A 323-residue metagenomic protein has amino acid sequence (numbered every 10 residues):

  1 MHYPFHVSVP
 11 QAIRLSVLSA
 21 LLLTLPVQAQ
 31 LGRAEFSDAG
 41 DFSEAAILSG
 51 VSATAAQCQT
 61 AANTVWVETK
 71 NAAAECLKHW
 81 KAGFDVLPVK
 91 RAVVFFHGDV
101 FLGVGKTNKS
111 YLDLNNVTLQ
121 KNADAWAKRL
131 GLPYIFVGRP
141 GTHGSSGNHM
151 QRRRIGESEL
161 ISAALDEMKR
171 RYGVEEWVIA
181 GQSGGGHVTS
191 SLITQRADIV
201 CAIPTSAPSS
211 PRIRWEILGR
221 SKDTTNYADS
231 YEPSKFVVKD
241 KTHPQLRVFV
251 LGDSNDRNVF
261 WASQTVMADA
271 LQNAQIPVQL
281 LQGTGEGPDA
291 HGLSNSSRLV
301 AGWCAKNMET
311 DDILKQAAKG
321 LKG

Functional and structural regions predicted by a protein language model:
F36-P88: N-terminal cap/lid segment of alpha/beta-hydrolase-fold proteins
A72-L130: Short, surface-exposed "cap/lid" segments of acyl-processing enzymes
L132-G156: Cap/lid segment of the alpha/beta-hydrolase catalytic domain
N148-Y172: Alpha/beta-hydrolase active-site loop
Y172-S183: Alpha/beta-hydrolase fold nucleophile elbow
V188-S230: Hydrolase active-site cap/lid region
I213-Q279: The feature captures the conserved acid-bearing segment of alpha/beta-hydrolase catalytic domains
T265, Q272-G323: C-terminal catalytic histidine-bearing segment of alpha/beta-hydrolase fold enzymes
